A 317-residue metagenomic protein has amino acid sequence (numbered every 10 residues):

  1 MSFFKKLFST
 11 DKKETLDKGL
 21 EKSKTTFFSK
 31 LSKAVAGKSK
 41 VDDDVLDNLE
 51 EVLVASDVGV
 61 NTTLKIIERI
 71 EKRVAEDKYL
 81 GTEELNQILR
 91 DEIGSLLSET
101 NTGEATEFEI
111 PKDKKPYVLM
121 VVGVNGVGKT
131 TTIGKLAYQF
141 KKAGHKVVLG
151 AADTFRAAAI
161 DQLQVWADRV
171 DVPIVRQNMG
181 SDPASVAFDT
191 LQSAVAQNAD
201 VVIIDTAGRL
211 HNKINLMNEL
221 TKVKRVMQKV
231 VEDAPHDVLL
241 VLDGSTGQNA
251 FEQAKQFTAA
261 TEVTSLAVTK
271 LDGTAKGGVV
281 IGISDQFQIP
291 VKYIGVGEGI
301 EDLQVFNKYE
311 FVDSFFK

Functional and structural regions predicted by a protein language model:
F3, A105-E107, L136, E252-Q253 (+1 more regions): Short beta-alpha junctions and helix-cap segments that line functional grooves
F3-T10, F28, V35-A36: Short, aromatic- and cysteine-enriched interfacial helices/patches that mediate contacts at lipid membranes
F4, T10-L16, E21: Switch/coupling subdomain of P-loop NTPase systems
D17, E21-A152, A159-M179, A187-V195 (+1 more regions): Primarily NTPase-proximal linker/entry elements flanking Walker-type ATP/GTP-binding cores
V60-T62, R156, D272, I300: Short hydrophobic/aromatic residue motifs in ordered secondary structure
D153-T154, G244: Residue-level signal for short, function-critical loop segments
Q162, D182-Q197, H211-K317: Conserved catalytic-core segment of NTP-binding enzymes
A207-R209: Short glycine-rich anion-binding loops that position phosphate/pyrophosphate groups of nucleotides and phosphorylated
